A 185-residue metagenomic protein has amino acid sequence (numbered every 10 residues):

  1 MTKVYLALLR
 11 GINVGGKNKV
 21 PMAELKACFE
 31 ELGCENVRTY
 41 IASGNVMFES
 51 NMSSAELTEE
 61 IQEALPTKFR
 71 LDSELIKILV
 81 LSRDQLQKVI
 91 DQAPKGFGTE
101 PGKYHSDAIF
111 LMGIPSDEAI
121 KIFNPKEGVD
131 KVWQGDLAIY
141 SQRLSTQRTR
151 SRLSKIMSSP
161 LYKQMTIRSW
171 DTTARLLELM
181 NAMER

Functional and structural regions predicted by a protein language model:
T2-R185: Surface-exposed, charge/polar-rich loops and edge strands
